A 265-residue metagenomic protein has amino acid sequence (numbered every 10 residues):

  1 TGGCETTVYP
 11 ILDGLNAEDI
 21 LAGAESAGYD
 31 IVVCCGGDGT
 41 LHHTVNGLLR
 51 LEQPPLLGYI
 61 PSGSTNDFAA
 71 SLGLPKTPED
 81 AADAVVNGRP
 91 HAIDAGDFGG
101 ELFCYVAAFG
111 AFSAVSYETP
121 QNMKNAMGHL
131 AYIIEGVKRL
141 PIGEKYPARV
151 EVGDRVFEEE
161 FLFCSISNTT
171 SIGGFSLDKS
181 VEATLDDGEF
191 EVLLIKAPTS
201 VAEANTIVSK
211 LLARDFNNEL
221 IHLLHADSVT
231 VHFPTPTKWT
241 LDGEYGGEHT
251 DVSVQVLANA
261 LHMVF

Functional and structural regions predicted by a protein language model:
T1-C35, H42, N46-G47: ATP/NTP phosphate-donor binding region
G2, Y9-I11, R50-I166: Catalytic core of DAGKc-family lipid kinases
E25, L49-R50, P120-Q121, S180-A183 (+2 more regions): Short, solvent-exposed amphipathic alpha-helical segments in soluble enzyme and RNA/protein-processing domains
C35-G37, S62: Glycine-rich beta-strand-to-loop/alpha-helix junction loops that act as flexible
V45-L48, A70-L72, L177-D178, T206: Short amphipathic alpha-helical segments
E101-A114, E158-N168, I172-G173, E191-L194 (+3 more regions): Short hydrophobic-aromatic micro-motifs
M123-A131, S171-I172, V181-S200: Gly/Ser/Thr-rich active-site loops/lids in small-molecule metabolic enzymes that frequently grip phosphoryl groups
V152, T184-D187, L194-F265: ATP/nucleoside-binding phosphotransfer catalytic cores, i.e., glycine-rich phosphate-binding loops
